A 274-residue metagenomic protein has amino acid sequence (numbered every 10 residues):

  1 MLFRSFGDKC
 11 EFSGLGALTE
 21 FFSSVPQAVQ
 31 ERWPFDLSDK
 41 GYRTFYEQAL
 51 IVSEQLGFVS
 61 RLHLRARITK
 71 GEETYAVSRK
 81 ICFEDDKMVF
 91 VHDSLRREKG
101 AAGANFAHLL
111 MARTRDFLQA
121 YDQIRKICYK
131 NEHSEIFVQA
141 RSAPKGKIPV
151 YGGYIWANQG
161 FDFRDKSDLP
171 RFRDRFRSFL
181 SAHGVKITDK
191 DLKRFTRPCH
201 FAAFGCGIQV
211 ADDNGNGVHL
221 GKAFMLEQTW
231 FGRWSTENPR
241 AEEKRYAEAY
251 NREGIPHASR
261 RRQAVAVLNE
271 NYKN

Functional and structural regions predicted by a protein language model:
M1-L2: Short, small-residue-biased leader/transition segments that mark boundaries at the very start of proteins
S5, A17, F21-S24, A28 (+11 more regions): Charge-rich, solvent-exposed alpha-helical interaction surfaces
G7-S60, R65, T69: Extended, charge-biased low-complexity segments that typically form long amphipathic alpha-helices/coiled-coils
A76-R79, D86-L109, Q139, Y154: Conserved acetyl-CoA binding element of GNAT-fold acetyltransferases
A101-C128: Conserved acetyl-CoA-binding loop-helix of GNAT-fold acetyltransferases
R125-I148: Conserved GNAT acetyl-CoA-binding A-motif
A140-D168: Conserved active-site alpha-helix within GNAT-family acetyltransferase domains
K166-N274: Intrinsically disordered, low-complexity, charge-dense segments enriched in Lys/Arg and Glu/Asp interspersed
